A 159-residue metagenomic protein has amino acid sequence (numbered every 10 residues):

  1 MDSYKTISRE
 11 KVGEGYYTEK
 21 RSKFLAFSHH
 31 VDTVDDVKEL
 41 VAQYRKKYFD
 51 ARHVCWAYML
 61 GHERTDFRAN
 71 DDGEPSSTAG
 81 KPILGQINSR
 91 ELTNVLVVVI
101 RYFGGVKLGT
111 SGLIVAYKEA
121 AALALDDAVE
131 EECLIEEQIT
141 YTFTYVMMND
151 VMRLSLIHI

Functional and structural regions predicted by a protein language model:
M1-T78: C-terminal regulatory domains involved in ligand/effector binding and gene-expression control
V37-L40, Y117, V151-L154: Hydrophobic side chains in well-ordered alpha-helices
P75-L92: Positively charged, aromatic-enriched nucleic acid-contacting surfaces
T93-F103: Glycine- and acidic-rich phosphate- and metal-coordinating loops
A116, A120-A128: Stable alpha-helical structural segments in soluble proteins, enriched in small hydrophobic residues
E131-Y145: Short glycine-/aliphatic-rich beta-strand segments at the starts of folded cytosolic domains
I157-I159: Conserved small/polar residues in nucleotide/adenosyl-binding loops
